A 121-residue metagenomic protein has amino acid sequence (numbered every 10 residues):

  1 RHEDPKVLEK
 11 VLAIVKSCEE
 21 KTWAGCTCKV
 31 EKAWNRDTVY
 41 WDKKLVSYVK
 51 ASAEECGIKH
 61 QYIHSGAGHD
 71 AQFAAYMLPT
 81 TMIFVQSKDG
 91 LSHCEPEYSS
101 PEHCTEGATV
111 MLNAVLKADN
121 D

Functional and structural regions predicted by a protein language model:
R1-E3, N35, K88-G90: Short, glycine-/Ser/Thr-/acidic-enriched flexible segments
R1-E3, S17-T22, S52-C56, A114-D121: Change "in soluble alpha/beta enzymes" to "in soluble alpha/beta proteins
R1-E31: A glycine- and small/hydrophobic-rich beta-loop-beta segment that serves as a flexible "lid/hinge" or phosphate-binding
D4, L8-L12, T38, D42-V49 (+2 more regions): Generic structural signal for well-ordered, non-membrane alpha-helical segments in soluble metabolic enzymes
V7, A13-I14, V85-D121: His/Asp/Glu-rich mid-to-C-terminal helical/loop segments that flank catalytic regions of hydrolases
L12-E19, K50, Q72-A75, L112-V115: Generic hydrophobic alpha-helical scaffold/packing signal
C18, C26-C28, C56, C94 (+1 more regions): Generic recognition of cysteine residues
T27, E31-Q86: Active-site-adjacent substrate-binding region of metalloamidase/peptidase-like peptide-processing proteins
